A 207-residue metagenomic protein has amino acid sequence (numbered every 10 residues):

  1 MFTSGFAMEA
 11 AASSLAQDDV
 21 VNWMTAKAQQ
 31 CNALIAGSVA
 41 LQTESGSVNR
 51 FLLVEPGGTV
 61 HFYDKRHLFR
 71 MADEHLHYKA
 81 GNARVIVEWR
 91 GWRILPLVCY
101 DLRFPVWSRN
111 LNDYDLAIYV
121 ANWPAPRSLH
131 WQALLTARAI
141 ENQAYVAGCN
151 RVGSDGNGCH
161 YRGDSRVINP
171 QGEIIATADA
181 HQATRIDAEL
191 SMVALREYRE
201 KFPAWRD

Functional and structural regions predicted by a protein language model:
M1-S13, Y114, V120: Short, conserved active-site loops that position catalytic residues or coordinate cofactors/metal ions across diverse
T3-S4, E9, L52, Y63-F69 (+2 more regions): Short beta->alpha transition motifs characteristic of CBS
Q17-A36, R103-A183: CN hydrolase (nitrilase-like) catalytic-core segments centered on the catalytic cysteine and neighboring Lys/Glu
L34-V39, D64-D73, V146-N150: Short Pro/Gly-enriched beta-strand edge/turn motifs at strand-loop
G37-V39, R50-L53, V85-V87, S165-V167 (+1 more regions): Short beta-strand scaffold segments in enzyme catalytic cores
Q42-N112, P126-A133, E197-A204: Active-site catalytic loop in hydrolytic enzyme cores
Y63, V87, C149, A178 (+1 more regions): Hydrophobic residues at beta-strand termini and immediately following loops that shape nucleotide-binding pockets
D187-D207: Short, basic/aromatic-enriched C-terminal tail that caps enzymatic domains
